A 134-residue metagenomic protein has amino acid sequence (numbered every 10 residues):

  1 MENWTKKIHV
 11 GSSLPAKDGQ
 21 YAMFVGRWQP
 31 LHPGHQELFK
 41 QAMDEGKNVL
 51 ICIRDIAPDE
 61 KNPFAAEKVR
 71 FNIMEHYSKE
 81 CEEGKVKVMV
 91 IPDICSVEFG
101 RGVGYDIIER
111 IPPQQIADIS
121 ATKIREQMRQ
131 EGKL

Functional and structural regions predicted by a protein language model:
M1-L134: Nucleotidyltransferase catalytic core that binds NTPs
